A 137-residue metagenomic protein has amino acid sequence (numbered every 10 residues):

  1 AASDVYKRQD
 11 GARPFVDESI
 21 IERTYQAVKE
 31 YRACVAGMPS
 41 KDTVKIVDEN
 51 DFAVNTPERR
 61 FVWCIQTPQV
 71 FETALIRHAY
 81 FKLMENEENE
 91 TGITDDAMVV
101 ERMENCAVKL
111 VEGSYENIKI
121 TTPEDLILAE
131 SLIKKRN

Functional and structural regions predicted by a protein language model:
A1-Y6: Short, small-residue-biased leader/transition segments that mark boundaries at the very start of proteins
R8, A36-M38, V111: Generic beta-sheet signal
G11-F15: Acidic metal-phosphate-binding loop of nucleotide-sugar-dependent transferases
V16-D42: Conserved donor-nucleotide/metal-binding helix-loop-beta segment in metal-dependent transferases, i.e., the alpha-helix
S19-I21, E49, L132: Short amphipathic alpha-helical segments
Y25-Q26, N50-T56, I127-A129: Short, hinge-like loop/turn segments at secondary-structure boundaries
K45-F71: Short, flexible, basic/aromatic active-site loop/helix in glycosyltransferases
V62-N137: Conserved alpha/beta core of the MobA/IspD/sugar-nucleotide pyrophosphorylase nucleotidyltransferase superfamily
